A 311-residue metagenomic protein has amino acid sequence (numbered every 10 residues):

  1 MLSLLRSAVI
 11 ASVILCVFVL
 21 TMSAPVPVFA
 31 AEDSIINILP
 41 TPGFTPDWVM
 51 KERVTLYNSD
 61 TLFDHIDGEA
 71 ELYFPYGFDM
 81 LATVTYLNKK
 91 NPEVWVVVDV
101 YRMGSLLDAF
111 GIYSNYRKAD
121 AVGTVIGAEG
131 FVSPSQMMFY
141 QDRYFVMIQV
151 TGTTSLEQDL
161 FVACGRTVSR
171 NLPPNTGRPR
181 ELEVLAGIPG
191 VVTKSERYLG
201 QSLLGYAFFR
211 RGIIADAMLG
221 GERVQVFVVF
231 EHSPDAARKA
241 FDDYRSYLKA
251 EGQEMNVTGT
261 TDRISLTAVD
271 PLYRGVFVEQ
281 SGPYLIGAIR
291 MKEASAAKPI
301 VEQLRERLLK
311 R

Functional and structural regions predicted by a protein language model:
M1-S7: N-terminal secretory signal peptides that target proteins for export/translocation
I10-A24: Bacterial N-terminal signal peptides
P25-R311: Soluble, non-membrane globular domain cores that form compact, hydrophobic packing and curved binding surfaces
